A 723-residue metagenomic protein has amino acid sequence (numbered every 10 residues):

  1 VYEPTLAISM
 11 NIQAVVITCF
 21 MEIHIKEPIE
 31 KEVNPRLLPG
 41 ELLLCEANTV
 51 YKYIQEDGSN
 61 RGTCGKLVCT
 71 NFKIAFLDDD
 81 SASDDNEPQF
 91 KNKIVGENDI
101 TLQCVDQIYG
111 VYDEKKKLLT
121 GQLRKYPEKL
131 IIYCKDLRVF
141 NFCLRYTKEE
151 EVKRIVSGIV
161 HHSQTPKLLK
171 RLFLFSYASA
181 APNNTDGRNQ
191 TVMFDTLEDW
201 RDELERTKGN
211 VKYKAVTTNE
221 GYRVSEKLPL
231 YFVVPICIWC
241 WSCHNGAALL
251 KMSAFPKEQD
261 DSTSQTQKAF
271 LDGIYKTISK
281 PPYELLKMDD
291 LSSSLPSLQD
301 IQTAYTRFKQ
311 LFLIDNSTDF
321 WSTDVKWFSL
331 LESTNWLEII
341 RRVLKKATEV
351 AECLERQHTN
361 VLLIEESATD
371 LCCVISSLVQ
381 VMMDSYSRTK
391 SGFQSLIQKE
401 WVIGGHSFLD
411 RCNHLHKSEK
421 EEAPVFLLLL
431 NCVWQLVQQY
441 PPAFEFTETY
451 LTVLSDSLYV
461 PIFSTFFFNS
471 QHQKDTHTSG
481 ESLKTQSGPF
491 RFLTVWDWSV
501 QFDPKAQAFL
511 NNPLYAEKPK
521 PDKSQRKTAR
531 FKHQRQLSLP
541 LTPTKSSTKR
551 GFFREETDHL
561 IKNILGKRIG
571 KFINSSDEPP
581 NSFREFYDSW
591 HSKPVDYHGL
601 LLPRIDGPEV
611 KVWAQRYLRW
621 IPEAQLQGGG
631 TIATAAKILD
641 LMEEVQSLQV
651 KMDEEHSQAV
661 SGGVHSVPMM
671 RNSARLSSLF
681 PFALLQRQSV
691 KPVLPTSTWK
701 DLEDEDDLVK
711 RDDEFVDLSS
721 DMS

Functional and structural regions predicted by a protein language model:
V1-E3, I12, S719-S723: A positional/structural detector of protein chain ends, strongest at the extreme C-terminus and weakly at the extreme
N11-I54: Disordered, polybasic Ser/Thr-rich segments at the N-terminal boundary of pleckstrin homology
E27-K31, P35, L43, I54 (+9 more regions): Conserved N-terminal structural segment that caps and organizes enzyme catalytic cores in eukaryotes
C64-K66: Short, surface-exposed charged micro-motifs
D78, V105, Y109: N-terminal cofactor/phosphate-binding cores enriched in small/glycine residues, especially glycine-rich loops such as
L250, L354, T359-V381, V433: A phosphate-binding catalytic loop at a beta-strand-loop-alpha-helix junction that coordinates phosphoryl groups
